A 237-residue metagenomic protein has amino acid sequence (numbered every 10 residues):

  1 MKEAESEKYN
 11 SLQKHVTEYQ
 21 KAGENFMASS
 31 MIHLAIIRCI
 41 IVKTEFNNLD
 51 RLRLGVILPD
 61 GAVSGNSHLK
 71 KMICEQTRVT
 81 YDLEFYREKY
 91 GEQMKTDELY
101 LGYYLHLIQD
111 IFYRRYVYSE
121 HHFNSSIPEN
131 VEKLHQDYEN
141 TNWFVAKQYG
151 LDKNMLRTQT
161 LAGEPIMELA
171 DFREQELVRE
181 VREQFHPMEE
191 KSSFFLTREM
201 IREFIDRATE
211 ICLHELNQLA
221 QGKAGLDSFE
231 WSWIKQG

Functional and structural regions predicted by a protein language model:
E5-G237: N-terminal leader/auxiliary helical segments
